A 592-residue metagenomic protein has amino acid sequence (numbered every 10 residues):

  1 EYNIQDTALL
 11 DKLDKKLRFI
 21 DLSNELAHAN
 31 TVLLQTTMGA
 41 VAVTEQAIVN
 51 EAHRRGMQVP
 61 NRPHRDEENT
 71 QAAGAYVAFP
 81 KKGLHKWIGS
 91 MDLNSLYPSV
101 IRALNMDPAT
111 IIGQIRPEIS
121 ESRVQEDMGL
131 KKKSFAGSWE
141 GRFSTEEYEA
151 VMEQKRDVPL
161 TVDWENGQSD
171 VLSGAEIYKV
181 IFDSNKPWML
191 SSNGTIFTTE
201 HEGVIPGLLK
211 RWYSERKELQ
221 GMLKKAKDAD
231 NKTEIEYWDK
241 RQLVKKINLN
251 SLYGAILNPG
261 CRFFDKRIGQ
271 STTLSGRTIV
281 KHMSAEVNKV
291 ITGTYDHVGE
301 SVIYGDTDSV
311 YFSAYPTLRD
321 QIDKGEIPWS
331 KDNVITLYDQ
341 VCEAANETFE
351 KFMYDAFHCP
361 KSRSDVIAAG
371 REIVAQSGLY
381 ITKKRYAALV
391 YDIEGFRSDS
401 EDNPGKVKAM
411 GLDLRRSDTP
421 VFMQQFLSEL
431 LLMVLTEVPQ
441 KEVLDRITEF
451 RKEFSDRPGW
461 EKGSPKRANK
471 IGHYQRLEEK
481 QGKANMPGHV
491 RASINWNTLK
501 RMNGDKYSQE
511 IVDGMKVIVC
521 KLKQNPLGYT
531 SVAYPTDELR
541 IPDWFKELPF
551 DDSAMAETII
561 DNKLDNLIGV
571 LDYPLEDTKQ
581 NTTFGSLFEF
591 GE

Functional and structural regions predicted by a protein language model:
Y2-P108, I112-K133, L223, N231-E286 (+5 more regions): Common nucleic-acid-contacting/processivity interface regions adjacent to the catalytic cores of nucleic-acid enzymes
N3, T37-M38, K86-S90, T195-L209 (+7 more regions): Hydrophobic alpha-helical scaffolding
Q5-L9, L13-L26, R54-N61, R102 (+13 more regions): Intrinsically disordered or highly flexible coil/loop and linker segments, enriched in small and charged/polar residues
K132-V151, K155-L160, W164-G167, T336-V366: Phosphate/diphosphate-binding loops
I181-C261: Active-site cores of enzymes that catalyze phosphoryl transfer or operate on phosphate-rich substrates
S301-G305, K361-S362: Short beta-strand
V310-V341: Catalytic palm subdomain of template-directed nucleic-acid polymerases, centered on the conserved carboxylate motif
D339-E592: C-terminal, non-catalytic extensions of nucleic-acid polymerases
